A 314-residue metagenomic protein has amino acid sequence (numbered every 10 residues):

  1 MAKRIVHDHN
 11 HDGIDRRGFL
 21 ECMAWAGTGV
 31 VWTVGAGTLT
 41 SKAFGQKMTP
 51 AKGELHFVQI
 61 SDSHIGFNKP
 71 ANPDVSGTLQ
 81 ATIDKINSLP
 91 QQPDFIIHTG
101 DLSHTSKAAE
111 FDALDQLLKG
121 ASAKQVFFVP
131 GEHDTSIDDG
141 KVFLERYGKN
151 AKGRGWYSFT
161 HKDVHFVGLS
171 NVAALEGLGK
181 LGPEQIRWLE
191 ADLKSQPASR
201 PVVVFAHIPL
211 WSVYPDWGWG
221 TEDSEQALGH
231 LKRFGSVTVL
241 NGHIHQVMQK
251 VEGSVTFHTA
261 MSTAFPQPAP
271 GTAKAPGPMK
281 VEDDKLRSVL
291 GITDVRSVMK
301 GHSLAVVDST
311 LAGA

Functional and structural regions predicted by a protein language model:
M1-D15: N-terminal secretory signal peptides
H7-D8, G29-W32, S41-D112: N-terminal active-site segment of His-dependent metallophosphoesterases
D15-T38: N-terminal export leaders
T49, K107-P201, D223-T238, K250-M261 (+3 more regions): Extended active-site neighborhood of metal-dependent phosphoesterases/phosphodiesterases
I60-S61, I96-G100, V126-E132, F205-A206 (+2 more regions): Active-site neighborhood of phospho(di)ester-bond hydrolases with catalytic His/Asp-centered motifs
F67-K69, L102-S103, V172-K180, W211-D216: Surface-exposed cleft-lining segments at the edges of enzyme active sites
P197-V213: Short acidic, glycine-rich surface-loop motifs adjacent to enzyme active sites
V306-A314: C-terminal/domain-terminus segments
